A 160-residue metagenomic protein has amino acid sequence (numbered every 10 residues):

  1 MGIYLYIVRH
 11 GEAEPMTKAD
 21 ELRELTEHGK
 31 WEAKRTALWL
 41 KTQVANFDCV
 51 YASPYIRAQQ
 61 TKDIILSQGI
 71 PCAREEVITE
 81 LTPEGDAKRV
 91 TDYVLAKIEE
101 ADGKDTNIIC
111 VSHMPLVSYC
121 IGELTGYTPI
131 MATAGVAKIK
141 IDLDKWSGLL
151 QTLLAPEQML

Functional and structural regions predicted by a protein language model:
G2-G85, D92, T128-M131: Active-site-proximal alpha-helix that buttresses catalytic centers in soluble enzyme cores
L5, G103-S112: Generic beta-sheet signal
Q43-A45, K97-T106: Glycine-rich phosphate-binding loop signature in dinucleotide/nucleotide-binding domains
P54-Y55, S112-P115: Short, well-ordered beta-to-alpha junction loops that form the rim of enzyme active sites and present histidine/acidic
R89-A96, W146: Short, surface-exposed amphipathic charged segments that create phosphate/polyanion-binding patches used for binding
I98-G103, M114-A134: Non-DNA-binding regulatory cores of transcription-related proteins, predominantly C-terminal effector-binding
T125-Q151, P156-L160: Domain-level recognition of soluble alpha/beta enzyme cores, biased toward histidine phosphatases/phosphomutases
